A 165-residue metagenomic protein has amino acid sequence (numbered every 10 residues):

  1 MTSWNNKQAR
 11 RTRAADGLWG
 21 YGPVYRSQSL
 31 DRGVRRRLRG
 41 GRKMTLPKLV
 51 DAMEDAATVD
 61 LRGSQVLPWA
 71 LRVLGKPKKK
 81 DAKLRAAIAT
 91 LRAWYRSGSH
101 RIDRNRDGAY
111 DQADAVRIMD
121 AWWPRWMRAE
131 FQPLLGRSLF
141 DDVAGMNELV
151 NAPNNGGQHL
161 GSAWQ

Functional and structural regions predicted by a protein language model:
M1-R32, R37-P47, D55-A56, D60-Q65 (+2 more regions): Catalytic nucleotidyl-transfer cores of nucleotide-processing enzymes
G41-Q165: Acidic, low-complexity N-terminal propeptides/linkers enriched in Ser/Thr/Asp/Gly that mediate export, maturation
